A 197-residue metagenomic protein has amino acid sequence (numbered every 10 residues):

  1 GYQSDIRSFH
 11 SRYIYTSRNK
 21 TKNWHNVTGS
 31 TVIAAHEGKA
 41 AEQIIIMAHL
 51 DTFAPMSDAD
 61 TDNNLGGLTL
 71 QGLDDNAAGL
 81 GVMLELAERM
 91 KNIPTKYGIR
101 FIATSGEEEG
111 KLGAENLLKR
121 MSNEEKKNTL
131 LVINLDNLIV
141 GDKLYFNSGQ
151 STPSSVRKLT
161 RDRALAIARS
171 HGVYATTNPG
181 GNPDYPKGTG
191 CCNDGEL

Functional and structural regions predicted by a protein language model:
G1-E37: A non-catalytic alpha/beta surface segment that caps or lines the substrate-entry region of metallo-dependent hydrolase
Y2-Q3, A40-I44, T95-R100, K126-L131 (+2 more regions): Loop/turn elements at helix/coil->beta-strand transitions in domains of secreted/extracellular proteins
Q3, H10-I14, G38-A40, L50-A54 (+4 more regions): Solvent-exposed loop/turn segments at secondary-structure junctions within structured extracellular/periplasmic domains
K22-H25, E107, Y185-G190: Short Gly/Pro-enriched turn/cap motifs at secondary-structure boundaries
T28, G67-R157: Acidic/histidine-rich catalytic neighborhood of metal-dependent amide-processing enzymes
E42, F53-T69: Glycine/charged-rich beta-loop-alpha catalytic/anionic-binding loops adjacent to active sites
I46-A48: Short, surface-exposed beta-strand segments enriched in small/polar/acidic residues
G141-L197: Active-site-adjacent substrate-binding region of metalloamidase/peptidase-like peptide-processing proteins
